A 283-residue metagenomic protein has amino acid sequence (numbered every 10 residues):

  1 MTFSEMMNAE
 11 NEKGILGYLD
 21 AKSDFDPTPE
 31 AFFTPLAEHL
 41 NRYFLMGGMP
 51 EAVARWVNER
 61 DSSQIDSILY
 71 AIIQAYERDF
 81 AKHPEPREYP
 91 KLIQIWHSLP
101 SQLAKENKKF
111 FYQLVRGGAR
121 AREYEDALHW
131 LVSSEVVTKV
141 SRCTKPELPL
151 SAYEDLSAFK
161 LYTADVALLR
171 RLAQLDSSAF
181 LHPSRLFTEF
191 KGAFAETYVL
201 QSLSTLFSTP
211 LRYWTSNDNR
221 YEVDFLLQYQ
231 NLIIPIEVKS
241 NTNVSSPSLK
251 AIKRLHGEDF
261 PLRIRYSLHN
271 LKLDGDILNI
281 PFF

Functional and structural regions predicted by a protein language model:
M1-A104: Interdomain motor-coupling "hinge/lid" segment immediately C-terminal to the ATP-binding subdomain of NTP-driven enzymes
Y18, I72-I73, E106, A173-H182: Short, basic/glycine-rich phosphate-binding loops at helix/coil junctions that contact nucleotide phosphates
E85, K91, L114, R122 (+1 more regions): Extended hydrophobic/aromatic segments used for targeting, binding, or gating
Y89, G118-A121, E189, A193: Short, solvent-exposed loop/helix junctions and linker helices that flank or host conserved functional motifs
L103-V115: Short acidic, hydrophobic short linear motifs in intrinsically disordered regions
V115-R120, A167: Conserved Helicase C-terminal RecA-like lobe
D126-F283: A cross-kingdom feature that marks ATP-driven nucleic-acid transaction machinery
